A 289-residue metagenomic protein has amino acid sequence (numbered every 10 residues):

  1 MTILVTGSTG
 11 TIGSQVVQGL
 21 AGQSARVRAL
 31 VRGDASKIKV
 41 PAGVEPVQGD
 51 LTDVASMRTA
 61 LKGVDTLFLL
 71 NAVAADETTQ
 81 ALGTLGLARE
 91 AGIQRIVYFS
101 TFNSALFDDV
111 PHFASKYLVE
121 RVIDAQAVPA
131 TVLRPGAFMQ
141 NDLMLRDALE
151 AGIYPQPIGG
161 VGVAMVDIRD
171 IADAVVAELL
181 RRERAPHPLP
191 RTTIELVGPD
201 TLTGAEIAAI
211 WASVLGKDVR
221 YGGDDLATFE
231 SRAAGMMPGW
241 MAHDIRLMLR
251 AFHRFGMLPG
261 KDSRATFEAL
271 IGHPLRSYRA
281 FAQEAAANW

Functional and structural regions predicted by a protein language model:
M1-K37, P41, T52-A55, K62-V64 (+9 more regions): Oxidoreductase cofactor-interface core, primarily capturing Rossmann-like NAD(P)-dependent enzymes
L4, V47, I271: Conserved Rossmann-like nucleotide-binding pocket used by diverse enzymes that bind dinucleotide cofactors
G49, D224: Cofactor-binding loops of NAD(P)H-dependent oxidoreductases, dominated by short-chain dehydrogenase/reductases
P135, A164, D225, P274-L275: Proline-centered helix-kink/hinge sites
I168, G204, L226, S277-Y278: Structural motif detector for alpha-helix initiation sites
P188-L189, A227-W289: A hydrophobic C-terminal alpha-helical subdomain
